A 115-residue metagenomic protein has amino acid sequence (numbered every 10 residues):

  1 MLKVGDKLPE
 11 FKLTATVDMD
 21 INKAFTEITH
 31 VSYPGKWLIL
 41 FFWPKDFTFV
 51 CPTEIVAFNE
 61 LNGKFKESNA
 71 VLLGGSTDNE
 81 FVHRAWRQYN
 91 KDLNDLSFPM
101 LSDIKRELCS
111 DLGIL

Functional and structural regions predicted by a protein language model:
M1-L115: Chalcogenol-based redox active-site neighborhoods
